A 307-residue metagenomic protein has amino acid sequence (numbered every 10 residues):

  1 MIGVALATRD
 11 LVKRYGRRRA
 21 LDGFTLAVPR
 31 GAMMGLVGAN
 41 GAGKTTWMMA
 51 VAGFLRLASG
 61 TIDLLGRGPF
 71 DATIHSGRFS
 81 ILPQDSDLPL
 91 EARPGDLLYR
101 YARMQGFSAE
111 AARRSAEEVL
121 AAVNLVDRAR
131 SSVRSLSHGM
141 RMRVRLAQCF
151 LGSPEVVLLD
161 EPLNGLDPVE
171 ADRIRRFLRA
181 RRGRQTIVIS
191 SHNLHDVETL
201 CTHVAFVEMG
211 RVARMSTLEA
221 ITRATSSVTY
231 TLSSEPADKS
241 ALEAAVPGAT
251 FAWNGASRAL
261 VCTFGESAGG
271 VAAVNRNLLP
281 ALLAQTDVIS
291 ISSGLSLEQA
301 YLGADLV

Functional and structural regions predicted by a protein language model:
M1-A5: Primarily ABC-family ATPase nucleotide-binding module
L6-T8, K13-E208, R214: ABC transporter nucleotide-binding domains
V12, G95, L194, P236-K239 (+1 more regions): Alpha-helix N-cap/helix-start and coil->helix boundary motif
D87-L88, G265-G269: Short histidine/acidic/glycine/proline-rich micro-motifs that form metal- and phosphate-coordinating active-site loops
N124, G248-A252, D287-S292: A short linear hydrophobic-aromatic micro-motif
R173-G265: ABC transporter nucleotide-binding domain
S267-V307: C-terminal coupling/interaction segments
